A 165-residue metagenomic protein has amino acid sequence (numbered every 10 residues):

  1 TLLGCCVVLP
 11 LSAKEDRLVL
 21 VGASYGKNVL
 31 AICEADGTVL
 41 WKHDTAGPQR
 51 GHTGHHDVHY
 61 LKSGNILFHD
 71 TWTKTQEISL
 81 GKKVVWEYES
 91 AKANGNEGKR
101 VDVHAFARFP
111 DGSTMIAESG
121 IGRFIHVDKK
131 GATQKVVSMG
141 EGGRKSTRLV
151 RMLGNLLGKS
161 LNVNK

Functional and structural regions predicted by a protein language model:
T1-P10: Bacterial N-terminal signal peptides
K14-K165: Secretory-pathway ectodomains
